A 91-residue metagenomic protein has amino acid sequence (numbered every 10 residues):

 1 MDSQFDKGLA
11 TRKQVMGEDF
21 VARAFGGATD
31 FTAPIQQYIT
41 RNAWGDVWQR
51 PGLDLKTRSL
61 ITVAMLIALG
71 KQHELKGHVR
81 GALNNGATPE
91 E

Functional and structural regions predicted by a protein language model:
M1-T57, N84: Acidic, glycine/proline-rich low-complexity segments that act as flexible tails and inter-domain linkers
T29, I35-Q36, T62-V63, L69-G70: Short leucine-rich amphipathic alpha-helices used at interfaces
D54-L60, P89-E90: Alpha-helical scaffolds flanking conserved acidic
V63, I67-E91: Mid-chain, well-packed structural core segment of small domains
